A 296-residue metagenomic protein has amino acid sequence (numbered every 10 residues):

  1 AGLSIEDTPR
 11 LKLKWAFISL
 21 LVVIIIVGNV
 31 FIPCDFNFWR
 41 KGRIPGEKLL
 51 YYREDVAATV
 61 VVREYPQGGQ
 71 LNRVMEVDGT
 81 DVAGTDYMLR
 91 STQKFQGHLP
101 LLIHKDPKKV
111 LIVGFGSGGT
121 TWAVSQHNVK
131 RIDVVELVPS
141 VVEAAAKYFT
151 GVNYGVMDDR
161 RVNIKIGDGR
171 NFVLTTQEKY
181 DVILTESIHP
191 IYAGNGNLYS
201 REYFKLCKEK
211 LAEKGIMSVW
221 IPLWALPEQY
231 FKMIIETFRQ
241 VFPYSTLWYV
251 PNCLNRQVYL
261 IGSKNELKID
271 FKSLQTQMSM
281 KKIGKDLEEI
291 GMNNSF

Functional and structural regions predicted by a protein language model:
A1-L3, G116-S117: C-terminal structured "cap/appendage" subdomains that terminate the fold
L3-H104, K109-L111, R160, D168-R170 (+2 more regions): Soluble small-group transferase modules, centered on the S-adenosyl donor enzyme superfamily
T85-V241, L247, C253-L254: The AdoMet/dcAdoMet-binding core of the Class I SAM-like
